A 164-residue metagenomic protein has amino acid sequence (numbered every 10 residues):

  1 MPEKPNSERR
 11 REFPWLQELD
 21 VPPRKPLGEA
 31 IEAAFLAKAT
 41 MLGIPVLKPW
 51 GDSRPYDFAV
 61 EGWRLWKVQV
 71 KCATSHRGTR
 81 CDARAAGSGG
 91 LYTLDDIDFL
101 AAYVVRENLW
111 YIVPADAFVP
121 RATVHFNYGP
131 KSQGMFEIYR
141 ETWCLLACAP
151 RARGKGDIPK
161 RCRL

Functional and structural regions predicted by a protein language model:
M1-R54, A59-L164: Mixed-charge (Asp/Glu-Lys/Arg
